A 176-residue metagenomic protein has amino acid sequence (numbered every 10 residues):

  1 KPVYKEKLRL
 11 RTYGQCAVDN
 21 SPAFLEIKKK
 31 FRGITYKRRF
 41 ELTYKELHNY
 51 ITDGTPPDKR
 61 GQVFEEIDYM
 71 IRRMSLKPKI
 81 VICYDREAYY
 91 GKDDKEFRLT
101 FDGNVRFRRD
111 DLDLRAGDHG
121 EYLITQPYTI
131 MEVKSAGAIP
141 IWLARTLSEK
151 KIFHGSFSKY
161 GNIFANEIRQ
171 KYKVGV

Functional and structural regions predicted by a protein language model:
K1-V176: Phosphate-end processing signature that detects enzymes handling 5′-triphosphorylated RNA and polyphosphate
